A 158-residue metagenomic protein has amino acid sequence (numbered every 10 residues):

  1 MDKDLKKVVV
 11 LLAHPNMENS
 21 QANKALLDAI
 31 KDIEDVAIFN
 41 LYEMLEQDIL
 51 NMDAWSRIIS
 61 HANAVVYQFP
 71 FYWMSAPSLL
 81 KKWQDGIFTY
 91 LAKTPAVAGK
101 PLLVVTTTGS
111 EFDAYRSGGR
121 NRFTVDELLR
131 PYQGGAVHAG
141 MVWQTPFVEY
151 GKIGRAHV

Functional and structural regions predicted by a protein language model:
D2-Y42: N-terminal beta1-alpha1 ligand-phosphate binding loop
K3-D4, T94-G99, A139: Short, conserved loop/helix-junction motifs that constitute active-site signature segments in enzyme catalytic cores
K7, L27-K31, G135-H157: Glycine-rich phosphate/pyrophosphate-binding loop and the adjoining helix
V9-L11, A37-F39, V66, L103-V105 (+1 more regions): Hydrophobic/aromatic beta-strand patches that form the interior of the parallel beta-sheet core in alpha/beta enzyme
Q21-A25, L50, S78-K82: Generic recognition of short, well-ordered alpha-helical segments
I38-S60: N-terminal beta-loop-helix "entrance" segment that forms/cooperates in small-molecule cofactor or anionic ligand
D53-Q133: Helix-loop-strand module that forms the ligand-binding subsite of alpha/beta enzymes
